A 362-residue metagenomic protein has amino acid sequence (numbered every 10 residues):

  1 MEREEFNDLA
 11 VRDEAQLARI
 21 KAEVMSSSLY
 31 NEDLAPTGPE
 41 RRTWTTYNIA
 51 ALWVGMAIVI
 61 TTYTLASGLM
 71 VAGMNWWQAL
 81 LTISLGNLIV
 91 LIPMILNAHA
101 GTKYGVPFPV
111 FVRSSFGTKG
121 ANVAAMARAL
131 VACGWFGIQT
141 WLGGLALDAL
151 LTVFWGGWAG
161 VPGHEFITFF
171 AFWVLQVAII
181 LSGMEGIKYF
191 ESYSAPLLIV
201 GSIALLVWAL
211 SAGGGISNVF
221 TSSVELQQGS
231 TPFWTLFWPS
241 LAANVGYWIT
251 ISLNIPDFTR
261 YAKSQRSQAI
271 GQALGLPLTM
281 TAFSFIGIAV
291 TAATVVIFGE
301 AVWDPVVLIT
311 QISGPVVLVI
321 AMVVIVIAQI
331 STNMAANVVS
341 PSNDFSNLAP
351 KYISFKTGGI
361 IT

Functional and structural regions predicted by a protein language model:
E2-W76, L91, S202-L205, A212-G215 (+2 more regions): Membrane-interface "cap" regions at the ends of multi-pass membrane proteins
S67-H99, G120-A125, D148, L276-P277 (+1 more regions): Extracellular loop-to-transmembrane helix junctions
M70-G73, A98-A100, S115, V123 (+5 more regions): Membrane-water interface regions at transmembrane-helix termini and the short interhelical loops of multi-pass membrane
I83-F116, M126-V131, W135-W141, V290-T294 (+2 more regions): Juxtamembrane transmembrane-helix boundary signature
A121-W158, Q329-S346: Hydrophobic transmembrane alpha-helices that form the core helical bundles of multi-pass secondary transporters
A127, I167-A212, Q272-L276: Membrane-interface loop-to-helix entry segments
T140, G144-V153, L197-L226, Y247 (+1 more regions): Hydrophobic alpha-helical segments and their helix-loop junctions in multi-pass secondary transporters
I286-N333, K351: TM-loop-TM module centered on a large, flexible mid-protein loop between adjacent transmembrane helices in multi-pass
